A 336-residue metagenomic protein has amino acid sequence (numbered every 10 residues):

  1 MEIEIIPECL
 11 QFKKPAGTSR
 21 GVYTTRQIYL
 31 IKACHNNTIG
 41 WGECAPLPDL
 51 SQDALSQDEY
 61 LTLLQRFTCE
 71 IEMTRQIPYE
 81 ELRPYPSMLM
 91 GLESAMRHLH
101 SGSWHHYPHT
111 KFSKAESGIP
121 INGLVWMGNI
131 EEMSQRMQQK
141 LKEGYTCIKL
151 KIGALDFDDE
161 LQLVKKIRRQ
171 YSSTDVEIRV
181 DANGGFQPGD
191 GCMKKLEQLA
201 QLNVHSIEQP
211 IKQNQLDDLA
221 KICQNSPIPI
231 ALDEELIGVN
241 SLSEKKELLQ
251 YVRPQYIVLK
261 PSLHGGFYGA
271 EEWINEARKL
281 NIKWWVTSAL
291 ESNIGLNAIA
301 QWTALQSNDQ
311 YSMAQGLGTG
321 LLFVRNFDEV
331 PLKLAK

Functional and structural regions predicted by a protein language model:
M1-I178, N183-G185, D190, E197-A200 (+1 more regions): N-terminal capping/lid subdomain adjacent to the active-site entrance of alpha/beta enzymes
E8-Q11, M127, L236, L290 (+1 more regions): Short, solvent-exposed coil/turn elements at secondary-structure transition points
I28, P227, P254, S312-A314: Active-site lining segments that contact anionic ligands and/or coordinate catalytic metals
C44, Q209, L317: Active-site donor-binding loop signature of nucleotide-sugar glycosyltransferases
L99-H100, T303-Q306: Generic structural signal for hydrophobic core residues of well-folded globular domains
I121, V125, I152, A231 (+3 more regions): Long, contiguous hydrophobic alpha-helical segments, chiefly transmembrane helices and signal peptides
L155-T303, L322-L334: Catalytic core of soluble alpha/beta enzymes
S307-L321: Short helix/strand-capping turn motifs
